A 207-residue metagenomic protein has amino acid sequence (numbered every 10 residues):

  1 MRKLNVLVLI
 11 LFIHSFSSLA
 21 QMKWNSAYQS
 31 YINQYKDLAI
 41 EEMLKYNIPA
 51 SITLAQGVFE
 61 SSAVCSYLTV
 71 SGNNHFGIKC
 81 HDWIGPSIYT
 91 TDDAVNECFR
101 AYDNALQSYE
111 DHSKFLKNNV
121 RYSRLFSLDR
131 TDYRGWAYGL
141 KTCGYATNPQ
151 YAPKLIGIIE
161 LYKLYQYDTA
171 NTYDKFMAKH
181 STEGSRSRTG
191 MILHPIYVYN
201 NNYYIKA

Functional and structural regions predicted by a protein language model:
R2, S18-T189: Catalytic cores of secreted/periplasmic lytic hydrolases that degrade extracellular macromolecules
L4-S15: Sec-dependent N-terminal signal peptides
E183-A207: Primarily a LysM-type cell-wall glycan-binding module
